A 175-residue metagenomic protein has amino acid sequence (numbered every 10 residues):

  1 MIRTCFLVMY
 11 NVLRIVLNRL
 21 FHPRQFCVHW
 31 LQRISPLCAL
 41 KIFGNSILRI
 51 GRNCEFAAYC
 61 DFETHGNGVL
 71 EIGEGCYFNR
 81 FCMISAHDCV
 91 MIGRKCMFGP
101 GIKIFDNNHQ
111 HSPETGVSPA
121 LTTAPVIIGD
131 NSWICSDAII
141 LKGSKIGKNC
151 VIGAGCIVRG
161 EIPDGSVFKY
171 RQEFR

Functional and structural regions predicted by a protein language model:
M1-F105, G129-N131, D137-G143, K148 (+2 more regions): Domain-scale signature associated with acetyltransferase and cell-envelope carbohydrate enzymes
N108-H109: Extracellular/periplasm-exposed beta-strand and loop segments of Gram-negative cell-envelope proteins, dominated by
S112: A conserved beta-turn-beta hairpin within the catalytic core of GNAT-like acetyltransferases that forms part
G116-I128: Glycine-rich NAD(P)-binding loop of Rossmann-like domains
N149-I157: A generic "structured core" feature
